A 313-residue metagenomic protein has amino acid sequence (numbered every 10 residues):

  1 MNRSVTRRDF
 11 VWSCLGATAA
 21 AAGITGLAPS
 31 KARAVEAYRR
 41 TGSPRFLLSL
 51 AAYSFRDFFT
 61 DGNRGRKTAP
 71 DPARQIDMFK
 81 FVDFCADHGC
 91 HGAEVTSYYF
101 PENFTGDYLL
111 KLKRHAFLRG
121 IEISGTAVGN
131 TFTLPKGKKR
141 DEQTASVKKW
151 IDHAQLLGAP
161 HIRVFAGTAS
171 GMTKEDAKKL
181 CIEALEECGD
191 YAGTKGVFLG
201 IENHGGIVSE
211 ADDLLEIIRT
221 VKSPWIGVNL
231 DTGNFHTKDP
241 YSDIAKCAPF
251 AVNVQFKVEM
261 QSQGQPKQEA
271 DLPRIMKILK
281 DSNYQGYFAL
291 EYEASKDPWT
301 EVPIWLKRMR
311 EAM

Functional and structural regions predicted by a protein language model:
N2-L156, D176, E183, S223 (+5 more regions): N-terminal pre-domain/capping segments
Y53, G167, D231: Short loop/turn motifs enriched for small/polar and acidic residues
C90, A154, A159, A251 (+1 more regions): A structural motif
G92-A93, I182-I278: Acidic/histidine-rich catalytic cores of soluble enzymes
F100-P101, A169, G206, F235 (+1 more regions): Glycine-/small-residue-rich active-site loops that bind phosphorylated ligands and cofactors
I121, V197, S282-G286: A short helix->loop->beta-strand "cap" motif at the edges of active sites that frequently abuts
A154-K174, K195-H204: Active-site groove signature of glycoside hydrolases
A289-Y292: Short acidic/histidine-rich active-site segments
